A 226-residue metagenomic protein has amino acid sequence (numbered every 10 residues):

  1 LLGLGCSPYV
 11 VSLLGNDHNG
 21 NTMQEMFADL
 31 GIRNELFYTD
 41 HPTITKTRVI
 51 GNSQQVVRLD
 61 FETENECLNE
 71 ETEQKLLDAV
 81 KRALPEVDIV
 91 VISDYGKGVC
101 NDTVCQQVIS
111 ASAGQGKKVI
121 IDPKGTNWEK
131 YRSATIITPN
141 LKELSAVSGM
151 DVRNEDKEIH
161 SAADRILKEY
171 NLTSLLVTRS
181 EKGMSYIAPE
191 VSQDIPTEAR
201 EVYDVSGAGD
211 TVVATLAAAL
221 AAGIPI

Functional and structural regions predicted by a protein language model:
L2-V91, T103: Conserved N-terminal subdomain of the carbohydrate kinase-like
V11-L13, I50, I92-Y95, D122-K124 (+7 more regions): Generic beta-strand/beta-sheet core signal
I44-K46, L68, A146-G149, V202-S206: Short, charged, surface-exposed secondary-structure boundary motifs
Q54-V57, K182, Q193, A214: Glycine-centered loop/turn positions within well-structured domains that cap or flank conserved ligand/cofactor-binding
E62-N65, G149-R153, R200: Short glycine-enriched, charge-decorated loop/helix-capping segments at active-site entrances that position
K97-S192: Conserved phosphate/ATP/ADP-binding segment of small-molecule kinases
E169, T173, E198-I226: Conserved post-catalytic alpha-helical subdomain immediately downstream of the catalytic base and nucleotide-binding
